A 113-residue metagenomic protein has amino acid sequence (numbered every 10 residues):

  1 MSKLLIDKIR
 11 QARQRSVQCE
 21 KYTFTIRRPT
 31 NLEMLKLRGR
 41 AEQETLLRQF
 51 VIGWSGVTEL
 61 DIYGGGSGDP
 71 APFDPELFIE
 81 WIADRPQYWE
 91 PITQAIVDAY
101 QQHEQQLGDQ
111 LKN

Functional and structural regions predicted by a protein language model:
K3, Q11-N113: Short, surface-exposed, charged amphipathic helix/loop patches that serve as local interaction elements
